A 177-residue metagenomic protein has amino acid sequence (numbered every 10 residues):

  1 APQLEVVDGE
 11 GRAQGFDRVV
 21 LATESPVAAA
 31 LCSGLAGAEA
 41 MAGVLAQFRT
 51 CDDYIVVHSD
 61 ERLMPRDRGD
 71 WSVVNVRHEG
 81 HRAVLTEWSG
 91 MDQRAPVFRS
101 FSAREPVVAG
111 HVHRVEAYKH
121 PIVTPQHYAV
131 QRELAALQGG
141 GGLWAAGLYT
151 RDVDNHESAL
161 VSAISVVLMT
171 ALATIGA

Functional and structural regions predicted by a protein language model:
P2-P121: Mid-domain catalytic core of redox enzymes that form a hydrophobic substrate pocket/lid adjacent to a catalytic redox
H81-A177: Conserved flavin/dinucleotide-binding core of flavoenzymes
